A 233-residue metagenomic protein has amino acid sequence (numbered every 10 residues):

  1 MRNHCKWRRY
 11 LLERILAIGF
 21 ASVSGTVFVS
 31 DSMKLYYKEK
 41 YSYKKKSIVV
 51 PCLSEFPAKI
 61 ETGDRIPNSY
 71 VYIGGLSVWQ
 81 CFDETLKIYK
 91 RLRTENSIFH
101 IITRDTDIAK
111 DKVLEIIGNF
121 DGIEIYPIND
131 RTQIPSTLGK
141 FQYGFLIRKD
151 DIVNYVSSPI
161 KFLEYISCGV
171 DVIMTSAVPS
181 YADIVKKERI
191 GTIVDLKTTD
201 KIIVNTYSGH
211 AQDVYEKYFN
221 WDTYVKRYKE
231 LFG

Functional and structural regions predicted by a protein language model:
K6-T26: Membrane-proximal helix-turn-helix segments that form the acceptor-binding/catalytic region of lipid-linked
G19-F28, M33-S54: Helix-loop-beta element that forms the nucleotide-linked donor phosphate-binding surface in glycosyltransferases
V27, T62-Q80, T85-R91, F99-T103: Conserved donor-binding/catalytic core segment of Leloir-type glycosyltransferases
K38-E39, I48-N68, C81, I203: Acidic anion/phosphate-binding donor-loop and adjacent secondary structure in glycosyltransferase catalytic cores
Q80, T132-T137, Q142-E164, I173-D183: Nucleotide-sugar-dependent
T103, K110-G139: Nucleotide-activated donor-binding/catalytic signature segment of Leloir-type glycosyltransferases, i.e., the conserved
D183-D195: A short acidic/histidine/glycine-rich donor-binding loop in glycosyltransferase catalytic cores
D195-G233: A charged, aromatic-enriched C-terminal amphipathic alpha-helix characteristic of glycosyltransferases across folds
